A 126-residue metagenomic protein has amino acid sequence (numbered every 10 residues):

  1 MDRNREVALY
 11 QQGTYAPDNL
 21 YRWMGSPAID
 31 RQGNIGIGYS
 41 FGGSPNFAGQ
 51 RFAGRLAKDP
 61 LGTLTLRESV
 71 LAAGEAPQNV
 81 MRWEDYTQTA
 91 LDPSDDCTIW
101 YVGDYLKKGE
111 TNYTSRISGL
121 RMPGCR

Functional and structural regions predicted by a protein language model:
M1-R126: C-terminal PAP-associated
